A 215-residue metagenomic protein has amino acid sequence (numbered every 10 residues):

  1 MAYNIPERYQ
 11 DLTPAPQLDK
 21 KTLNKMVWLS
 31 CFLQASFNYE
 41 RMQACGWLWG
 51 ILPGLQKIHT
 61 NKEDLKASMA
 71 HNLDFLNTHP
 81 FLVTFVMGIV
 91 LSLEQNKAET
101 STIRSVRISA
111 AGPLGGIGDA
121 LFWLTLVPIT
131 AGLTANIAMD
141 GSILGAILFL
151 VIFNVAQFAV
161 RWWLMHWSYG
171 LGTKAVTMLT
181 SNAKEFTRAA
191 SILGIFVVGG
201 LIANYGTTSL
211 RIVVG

Functional and structural regions predicted by a protein language model:
M1-T102: Soluble N-terminal domains of membrane-associated systems
L18, T22, R104, I108-G116 (+4 more regions): Membrane-helix interfacial "entry" motifs
A35-N38, I117-L121, F186-A190: Hydrophobic alpha-helical transmembrane segments of multi-pass membrane proteins
N72-L73, G112, L150-V155: Transmembrane helix-bundle signature of multi-pass membrane transporters/permeases
A98-V106, S209-G215: Hydrophobic alpha-helical transmembrane segments and immediately flanking/interface helices in integral membrane
S105-N136: Transmembrane alpha-helical segments and their cytosolic interface motifs in multi-pass membrane proteins
I137-G215: Membrane-embedded alpha-helical modules
